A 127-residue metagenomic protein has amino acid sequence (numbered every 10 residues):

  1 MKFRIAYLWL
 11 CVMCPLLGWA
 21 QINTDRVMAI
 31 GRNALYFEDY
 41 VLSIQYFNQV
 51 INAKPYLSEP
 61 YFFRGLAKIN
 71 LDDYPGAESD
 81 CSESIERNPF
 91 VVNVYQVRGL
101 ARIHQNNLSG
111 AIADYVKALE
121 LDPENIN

Functional and structural regions predicted by a protein language model:
M1-A6, Q21: Positively charged n-region of N-terminal signal peptides that target proteins for export
M1-F3, V12, N88: Intrinsically disordered, low-complexity regions enriched in Ser/Pro/Gly/Gln/His and often acidic
Y7-L16: Bacterial N-terminal signal peptides
G18-N127: Alpha-helical tetratricopeptide repeat
